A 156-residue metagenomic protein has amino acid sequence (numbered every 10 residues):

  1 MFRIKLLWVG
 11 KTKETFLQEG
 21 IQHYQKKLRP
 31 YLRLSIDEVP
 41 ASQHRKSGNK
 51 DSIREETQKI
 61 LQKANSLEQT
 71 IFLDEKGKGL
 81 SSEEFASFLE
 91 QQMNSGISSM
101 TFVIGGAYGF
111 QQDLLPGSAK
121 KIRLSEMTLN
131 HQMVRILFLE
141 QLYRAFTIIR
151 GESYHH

Functional and structural regions predicted by a protein language model:
M1-L28: N-terminal beta1-alpha1 ligand-phosphate binding loop
K5-L7, S35-D37, T101: A structural signal for isolated positions on well-ordered beta-strands in alpha/beta enzyme cores
L6, I71, G105, F138: Conserved RecA-like P-loop NTPase ATPase core
T12, E75-K78, G106-G109: Short glycine-rich anion-binding loops that position phosphate/pyrophosphate groups of nucleotides and phosphorylated
Q18, Q22-Q25, R54-Q58, Q112: Short, surface-exposed alpha-helical segments at coil->helix boundaries
L32-L34, E38-S98: S-adenosyl-L-methionine/SAH cofactor-binding core of RNA-modifying enzymes
A86-E126: A mid-sequence interfacial segment
Q112-H156: Structured adenosyl-cofactor binding patch, chiefly the S-adenosyl-L-methionine
